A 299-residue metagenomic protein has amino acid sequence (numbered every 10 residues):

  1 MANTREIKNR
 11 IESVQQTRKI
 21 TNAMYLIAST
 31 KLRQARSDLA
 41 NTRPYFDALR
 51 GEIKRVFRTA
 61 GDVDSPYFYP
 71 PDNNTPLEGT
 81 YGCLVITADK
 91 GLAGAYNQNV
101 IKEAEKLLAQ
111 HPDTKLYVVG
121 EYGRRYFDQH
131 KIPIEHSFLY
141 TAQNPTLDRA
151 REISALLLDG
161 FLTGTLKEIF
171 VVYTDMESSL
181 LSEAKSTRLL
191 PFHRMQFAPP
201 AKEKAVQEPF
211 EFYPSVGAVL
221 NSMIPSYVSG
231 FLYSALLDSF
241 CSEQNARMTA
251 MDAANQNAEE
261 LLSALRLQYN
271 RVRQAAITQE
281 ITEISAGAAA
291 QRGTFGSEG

Functional and structural regions predicted by a protein language model:
M1-G299: C-terminal beta-strand-loop-alpha-helix "lid" module of Rossmann-like NAD(P)-dependent dehydrogenases
